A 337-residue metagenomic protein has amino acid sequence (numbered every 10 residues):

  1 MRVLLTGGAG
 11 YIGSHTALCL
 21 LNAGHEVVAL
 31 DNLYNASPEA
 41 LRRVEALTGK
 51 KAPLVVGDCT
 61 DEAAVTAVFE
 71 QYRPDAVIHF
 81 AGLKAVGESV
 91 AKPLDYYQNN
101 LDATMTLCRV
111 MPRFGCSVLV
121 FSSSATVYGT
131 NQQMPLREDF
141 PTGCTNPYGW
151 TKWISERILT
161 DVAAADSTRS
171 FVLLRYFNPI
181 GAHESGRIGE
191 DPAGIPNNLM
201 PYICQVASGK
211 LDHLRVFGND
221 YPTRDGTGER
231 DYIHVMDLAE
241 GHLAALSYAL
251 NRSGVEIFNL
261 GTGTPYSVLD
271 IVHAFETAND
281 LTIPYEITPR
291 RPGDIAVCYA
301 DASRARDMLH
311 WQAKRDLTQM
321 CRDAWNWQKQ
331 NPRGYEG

Functional and structural regions predicted by a protein language model:
M1-A182: N-terminal Rossmann-like NAD(P)+-binding domain of SDR-like oxidoreductases, especially those catalyzing
R2-L4, L94-D95, N131, N146 (+5 more regions): Short, contiguous strand/loop micro-motifs
V86-S89, A182-G189, R224-G226: A short acidic, helix-capping loop that chelates divalent metal ions and anchors anionic groups
G149, A193-N197, Y232: Short, conserved loop/turn and helix-capping segments at secondary-structure boundaries that abut family-defining
S185-M200: SDR active-site lid
L199-G337: C-terminal substrate-binding subdomain of Rossmann-fold SDR/epimerase-dehydratase oxidoreductases
